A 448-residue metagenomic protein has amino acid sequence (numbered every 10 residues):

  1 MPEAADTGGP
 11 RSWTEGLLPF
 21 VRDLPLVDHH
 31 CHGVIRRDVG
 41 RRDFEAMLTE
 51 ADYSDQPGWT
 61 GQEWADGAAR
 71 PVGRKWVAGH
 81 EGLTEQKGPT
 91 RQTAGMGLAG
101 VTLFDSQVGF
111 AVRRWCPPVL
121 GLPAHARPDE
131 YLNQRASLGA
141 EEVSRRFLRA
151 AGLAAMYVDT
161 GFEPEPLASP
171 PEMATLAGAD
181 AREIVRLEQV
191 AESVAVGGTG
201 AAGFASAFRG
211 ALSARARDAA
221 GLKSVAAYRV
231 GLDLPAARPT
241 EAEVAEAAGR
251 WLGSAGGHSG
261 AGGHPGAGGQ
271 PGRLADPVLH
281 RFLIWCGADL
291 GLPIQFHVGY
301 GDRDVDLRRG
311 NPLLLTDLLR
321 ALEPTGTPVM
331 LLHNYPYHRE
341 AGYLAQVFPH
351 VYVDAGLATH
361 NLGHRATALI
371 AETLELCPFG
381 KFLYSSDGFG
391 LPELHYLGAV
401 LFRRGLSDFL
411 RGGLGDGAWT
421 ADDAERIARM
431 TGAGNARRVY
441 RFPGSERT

Functional and structural regions predicted by a protein language model:
P2-H29, R36, R41-R42, L48-G73 (+5 more regions): Mid-to-C-terminal alpha-helical segments outside catalytic/metal-binding sites
D6-T14, Q134-E142, G200-A207: Short linear interaction motifs
H30, M156, L222, G287 (+4 more regions): Conserved, mostly hydrophobic/aromatic
H32, G161, R186-E192, V225-R229 (+4 more regions): Active-site beta-loop-alpha junctions enriched in small/polar residues
T49-G67, G100, F104-Y131, R145-P166 (+2 more regions): Divalent metal-dependent hydrolysis catalytic cores, especially in the metallo-beta-lactamase
G139-F147, L167-S169, G203-A214: Short, acidic/polar
G203-K223, G231-V351, R365-L383, L401: Histidine/acidic residue-rich metal-binding segments in metalloenzymes
D317-L319, T325-T448: H/E-rich (His + Asp/Glu) clusters that bind or coordinate divalent metals
